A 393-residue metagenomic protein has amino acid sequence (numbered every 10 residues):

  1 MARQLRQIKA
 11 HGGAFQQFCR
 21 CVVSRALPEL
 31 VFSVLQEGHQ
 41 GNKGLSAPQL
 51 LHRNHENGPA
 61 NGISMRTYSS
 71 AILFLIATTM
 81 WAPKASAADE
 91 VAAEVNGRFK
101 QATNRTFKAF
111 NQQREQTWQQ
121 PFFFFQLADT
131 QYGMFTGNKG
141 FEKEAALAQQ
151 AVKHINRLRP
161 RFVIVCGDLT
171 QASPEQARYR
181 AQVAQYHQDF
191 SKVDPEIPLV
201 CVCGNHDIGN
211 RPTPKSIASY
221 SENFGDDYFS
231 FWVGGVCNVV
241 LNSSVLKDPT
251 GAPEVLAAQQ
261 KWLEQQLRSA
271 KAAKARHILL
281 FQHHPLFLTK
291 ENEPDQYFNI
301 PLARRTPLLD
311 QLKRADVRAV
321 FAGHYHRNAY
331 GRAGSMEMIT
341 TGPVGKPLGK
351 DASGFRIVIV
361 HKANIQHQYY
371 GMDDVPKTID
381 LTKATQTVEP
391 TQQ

Functional and structural regions predicted by a protein language model:
C19-C21: Cysteine-centered motifs
I63-I72: Bacterial N-terminal signal peptides that target proteins for export
A71-M80: Bacterial N-terminal signal peptides
A82-A88: Boundary at the C-terminal end of the N-terminal hydrophobic targeting segment
A88-Y179: N-terminal active-site segment of His-dependent metallophosphoesterases
V91-Q116, P174-R276, F298, A303-A319 (+2 more regions): Extended active-site neighborhood of metal-dependent phosphoesterases/phosphodiesterases
D129, G167-D168, G204-N205, H283 (+1 more regions): Active-site glycine-centered loops adjacent to acidic/histidine catalytic or metal-binding residues that shape
V165, A270-K290: Short acidic, glycine-rich surface-loop motifs adjacent to enzyme active sites
